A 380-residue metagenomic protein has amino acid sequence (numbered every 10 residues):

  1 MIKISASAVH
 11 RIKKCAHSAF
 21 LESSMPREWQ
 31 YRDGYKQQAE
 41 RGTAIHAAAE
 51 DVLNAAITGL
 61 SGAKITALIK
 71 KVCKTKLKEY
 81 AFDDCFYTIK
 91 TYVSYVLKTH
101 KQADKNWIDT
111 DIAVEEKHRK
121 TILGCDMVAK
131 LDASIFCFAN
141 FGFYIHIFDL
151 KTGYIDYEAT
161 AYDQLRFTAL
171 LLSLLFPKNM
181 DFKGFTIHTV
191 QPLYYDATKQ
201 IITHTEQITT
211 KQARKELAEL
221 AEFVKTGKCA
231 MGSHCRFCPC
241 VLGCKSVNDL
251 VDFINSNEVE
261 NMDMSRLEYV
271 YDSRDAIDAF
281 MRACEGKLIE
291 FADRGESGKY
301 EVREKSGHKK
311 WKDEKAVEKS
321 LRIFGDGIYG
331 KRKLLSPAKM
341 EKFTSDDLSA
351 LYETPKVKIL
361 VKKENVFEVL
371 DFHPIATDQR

Functional and structural regions predicted by a protein language model:
M1-F141, T186, R274: Metal-dependent nuclease catalytic cores that hydrolyze phosphodiester bonds in DNA/RNA, characterized by
M25, L53-I57, T152, A169-P177 (+4 more regions): Hydrophobic/aromatic-lined pockets within catalytic cores
R27-K36, I57, Y154-Y157, K178-N179 (+1 more regions): Short, polar/flexible loop-turn hinges at active-site or ligand-entry regions and domain interfaces
W29-Y31, I147-Y154, N261-Y269: Glycine- and acidic
A44, D163-L171, Y269, D275: Short amphipathic alpha-helical face segments that pack within enzyme cores and frequently flank/anchor catalytic
W107-E222: Mg2+/Mn2+-dependent nuclease catalytic core
K211-D275, F367-R380: Short, charged, low-complexity amphipathic alpha-helix
D272, A279-R380: Extended, charge-rich alpha-helical segments
